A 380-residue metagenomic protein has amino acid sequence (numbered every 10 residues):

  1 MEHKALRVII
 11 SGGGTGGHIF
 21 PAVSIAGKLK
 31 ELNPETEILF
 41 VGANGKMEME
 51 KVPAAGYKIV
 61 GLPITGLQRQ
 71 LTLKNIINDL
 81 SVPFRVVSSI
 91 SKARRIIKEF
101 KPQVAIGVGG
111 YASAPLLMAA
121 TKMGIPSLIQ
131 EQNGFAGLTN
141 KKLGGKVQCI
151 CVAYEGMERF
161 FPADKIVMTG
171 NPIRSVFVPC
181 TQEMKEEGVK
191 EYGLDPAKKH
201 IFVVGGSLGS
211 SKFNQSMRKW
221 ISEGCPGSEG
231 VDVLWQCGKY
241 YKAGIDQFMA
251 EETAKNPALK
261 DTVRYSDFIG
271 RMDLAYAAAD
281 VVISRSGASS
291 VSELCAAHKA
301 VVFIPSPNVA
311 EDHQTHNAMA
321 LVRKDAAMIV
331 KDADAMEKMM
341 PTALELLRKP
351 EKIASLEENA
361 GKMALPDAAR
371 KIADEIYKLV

Functional and structural regions predicted by a protein language model:
A5-T15, E35-F84, K239-Y241, D332-A333: Conserved nucleotide-sugar phosphate-binding/catalytic loop shared by glycosyltransferases and other
I10, L39, M47, K58 (+2 more regions): Active-site-proximal region of nucleotide-activated glycan assembly enzymes, centered on histidine/acidic-rich loops
Q70, E183-K190, L194-V282, T315-A318 (+2 more regions): Donor-nucleotide binding loops and adjacent catalytic segments primarily of GT-B fold Leloir glycosyltransferases
L71-V104: An amphipathic, basic-hydrophobic alpha-helix
K92-A105, A112-L128, K141-G145: Glycosyltransferases and closely related glycan-assembly transferases that use nucleotide-activated donors
P102-V104, I269, D273-S290, K299-A300: Acidic donor-binding loop of glycosyltransferase active sites
K352-P366: A short, well-ordered alpha-helix in the C-terminal region of glycosyltransferases
L365-V380: C-terminal alpha-helical cap of glycosyltransferases
